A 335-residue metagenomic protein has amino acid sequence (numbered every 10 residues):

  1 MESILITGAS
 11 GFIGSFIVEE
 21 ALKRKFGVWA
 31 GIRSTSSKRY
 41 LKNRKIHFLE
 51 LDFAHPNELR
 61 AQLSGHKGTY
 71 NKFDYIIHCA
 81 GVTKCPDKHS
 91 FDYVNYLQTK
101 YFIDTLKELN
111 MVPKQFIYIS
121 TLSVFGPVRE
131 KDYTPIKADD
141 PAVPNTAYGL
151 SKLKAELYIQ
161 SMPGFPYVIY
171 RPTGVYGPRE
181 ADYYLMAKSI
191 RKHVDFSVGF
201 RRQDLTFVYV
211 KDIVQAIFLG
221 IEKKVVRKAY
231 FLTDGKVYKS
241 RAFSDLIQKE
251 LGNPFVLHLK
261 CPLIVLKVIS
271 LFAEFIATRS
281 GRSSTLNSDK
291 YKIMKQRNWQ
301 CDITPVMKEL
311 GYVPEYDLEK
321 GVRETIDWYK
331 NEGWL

Functional and structural regions predicted by a protein language model:
I4-R24: N-terminal Rossmann NAD(P)H-binding glycine-rich loop of SDR-like oxidoreductase domains
E50-L97, Y101, P127: NAD(P)H-binding glycine-rich loop region in Rossmannoid oxidoreductase-like domains and their noncatalytic homologs
K100-A147: Conserved Rossmann-fold NAD(P)-dependent oxidoreductase catalytic core, especially the SDR/UDP-sugar
R129-G174, D195-G199: Catalytic helix-loop patch of NAD(P)-dependent Rossmann-fold dehydrogenases
L153, F165, Y176-L185, K211 (+3 more regions): Glycine/proline-rich active-site loop of Rossmann-fold NAD(P)-dependent oxidoreductases
K188-V208, D212, A216, G220 (+2 more regions): A conserved pocket-lining segment of Rossmann-fold NAD(P)-dependent short-chain dehydrogenase/reductase
K223-T285, E319, R323-I326: Mid/C-terminal beta-alpha module of Rossmann-like enzyme folds, strongest in SDR-family dehydrogenases/epimerases
C301-E309, V313, D317-L335: Amphipathic terminal alpha-helices
